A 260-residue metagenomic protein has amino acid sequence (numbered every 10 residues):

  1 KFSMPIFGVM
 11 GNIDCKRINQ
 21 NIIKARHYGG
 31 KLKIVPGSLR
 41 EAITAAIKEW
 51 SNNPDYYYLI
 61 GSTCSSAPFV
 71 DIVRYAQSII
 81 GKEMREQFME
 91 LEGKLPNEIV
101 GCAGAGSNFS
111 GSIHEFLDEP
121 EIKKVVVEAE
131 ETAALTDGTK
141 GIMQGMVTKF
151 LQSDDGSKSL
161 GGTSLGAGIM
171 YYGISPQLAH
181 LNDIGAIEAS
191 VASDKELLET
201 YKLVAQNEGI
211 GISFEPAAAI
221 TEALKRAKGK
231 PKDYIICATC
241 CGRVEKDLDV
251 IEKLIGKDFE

Functional and structural regions predicted by a protein language model:
K1, K16-N19, C102-I113, A134-L135 (+2 more regions): Short glycine/serine/threonine-rich phosphate/pyrophosphate-binding segments that cradle anionic phosphate groups
K1-A45, A134-M143, L248-G256: Active-site-proximal loop->helix
K1-G11, K94-F109, K124, E215 (+1 more regions): A short, small-residue-rich loop immediately preceding and capping a beta-strand
K1-P5, I113-P120, T221-K230: Alpha-helix C-terminal capping segments
M10, P36, Q77, I99-A105 (+4 more regions): Active-site nucleophile and cofactor-binding loops and adjacent substrate-binding regions of central metabolic enzymes
P36, R40-E49, D55, I60-K123: Glycine-rich ThDP/TPP pyrophosphate-binding loop and its adjacent helix/strand module within ThDP-dependent enzymes
R40-I43, I47-P68, E92, V126-I210 (+1 more regions): Active-site/ligand-binding loops adjacent to catalytic centers
P120-E128, L224-E260: Catalytic phosphate/nucleotide-handling subdomain of diverse soluble enzymes
